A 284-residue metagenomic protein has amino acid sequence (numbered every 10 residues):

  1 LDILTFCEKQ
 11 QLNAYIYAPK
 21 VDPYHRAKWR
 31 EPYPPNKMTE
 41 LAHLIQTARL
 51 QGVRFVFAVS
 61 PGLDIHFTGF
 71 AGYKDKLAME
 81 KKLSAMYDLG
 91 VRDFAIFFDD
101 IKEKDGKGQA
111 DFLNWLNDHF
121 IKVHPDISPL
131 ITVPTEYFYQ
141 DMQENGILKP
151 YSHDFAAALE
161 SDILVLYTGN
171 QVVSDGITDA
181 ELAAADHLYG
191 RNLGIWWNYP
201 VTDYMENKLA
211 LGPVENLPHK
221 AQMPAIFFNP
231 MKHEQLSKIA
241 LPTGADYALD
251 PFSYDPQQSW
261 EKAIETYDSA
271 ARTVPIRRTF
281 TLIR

Functional and structural regions predicted by a protein language model:
L1-V165: Aromatic-lined carbohydrate-binding surfaces of glycoside hydrolases
E8, A48, A58, F228 (+3 more regions): Small-side-chain structural scaffolding
K28, G69, N216, G244-Y247 (+1 more regions): Short, surface-exposed, charged/polar-biased interaction segments
P34, I177-T178, S269: Helix N-terminus capping/helix-initiation residues
E40, K82, G108, F112 (+4 more regions): General structural feature for long, well-ordered alpha-helical segments within catalytic domains of soluble enzymes
I101-D255: Catalytic-core regions of glycoside hydrolase
L249-R284: C-terminal functional modules
